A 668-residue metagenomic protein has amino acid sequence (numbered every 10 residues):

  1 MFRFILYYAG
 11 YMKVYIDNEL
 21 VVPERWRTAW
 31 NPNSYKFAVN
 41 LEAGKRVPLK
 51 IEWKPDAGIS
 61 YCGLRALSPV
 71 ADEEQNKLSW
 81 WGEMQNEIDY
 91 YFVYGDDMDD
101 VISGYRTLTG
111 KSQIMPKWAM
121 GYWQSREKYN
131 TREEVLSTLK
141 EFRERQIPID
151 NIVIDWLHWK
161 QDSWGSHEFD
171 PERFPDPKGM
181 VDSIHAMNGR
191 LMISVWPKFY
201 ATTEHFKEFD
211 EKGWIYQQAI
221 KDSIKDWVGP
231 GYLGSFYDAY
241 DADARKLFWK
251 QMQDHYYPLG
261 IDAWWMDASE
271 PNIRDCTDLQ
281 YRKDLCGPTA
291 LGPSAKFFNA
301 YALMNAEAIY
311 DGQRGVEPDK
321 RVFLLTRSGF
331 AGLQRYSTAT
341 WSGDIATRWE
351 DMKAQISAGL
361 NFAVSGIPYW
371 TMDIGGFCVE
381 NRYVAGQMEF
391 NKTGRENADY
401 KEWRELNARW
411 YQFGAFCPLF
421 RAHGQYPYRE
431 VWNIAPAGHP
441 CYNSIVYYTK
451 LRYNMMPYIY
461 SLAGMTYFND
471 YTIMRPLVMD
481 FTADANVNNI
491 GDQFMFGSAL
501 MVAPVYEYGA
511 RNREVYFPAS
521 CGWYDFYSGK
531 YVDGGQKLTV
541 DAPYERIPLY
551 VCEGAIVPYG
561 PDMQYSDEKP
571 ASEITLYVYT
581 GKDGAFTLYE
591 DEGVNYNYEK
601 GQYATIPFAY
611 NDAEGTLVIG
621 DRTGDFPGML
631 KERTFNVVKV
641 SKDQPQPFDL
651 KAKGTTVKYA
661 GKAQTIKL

Functional and structural regions predicted by a protein language model:
M1-M84: Acidic/polar, compositionally biased interaction segments
F4-Y8, W53-P55, P504-E507, F517 (+1 more regions): Non-cytosolic beta-sheet module surface loops
K13-D17, R511-S528, G628-Q644: Beta-strand-rich binding/interaction modules
I16-F37, Q217, I224, D525-Y544 (+1 more regions): Solvent-exposed beta-strand/loop surfaces of large extracellular or lumenal domains
W30-P32, N40-G44, M495, Y610-D612 (+2 more regions): Surface-exposed coil/turn segments at beta-strand junctions on protein surfaces, enriched
A38-G58, G535-K582: Active-site-adjacent segment of 2-oxoglutarate/Fe(II) JmjC oxygenases
L41-G44, I59, L67-R546, C552: Catalytic-domain carbohydrate-binding cleft regions of carbohydrate-active enzymes
L549-A663: Accessory, solvent-exposed terminal regions and/or long lumenal/extracellular loops of proteins
